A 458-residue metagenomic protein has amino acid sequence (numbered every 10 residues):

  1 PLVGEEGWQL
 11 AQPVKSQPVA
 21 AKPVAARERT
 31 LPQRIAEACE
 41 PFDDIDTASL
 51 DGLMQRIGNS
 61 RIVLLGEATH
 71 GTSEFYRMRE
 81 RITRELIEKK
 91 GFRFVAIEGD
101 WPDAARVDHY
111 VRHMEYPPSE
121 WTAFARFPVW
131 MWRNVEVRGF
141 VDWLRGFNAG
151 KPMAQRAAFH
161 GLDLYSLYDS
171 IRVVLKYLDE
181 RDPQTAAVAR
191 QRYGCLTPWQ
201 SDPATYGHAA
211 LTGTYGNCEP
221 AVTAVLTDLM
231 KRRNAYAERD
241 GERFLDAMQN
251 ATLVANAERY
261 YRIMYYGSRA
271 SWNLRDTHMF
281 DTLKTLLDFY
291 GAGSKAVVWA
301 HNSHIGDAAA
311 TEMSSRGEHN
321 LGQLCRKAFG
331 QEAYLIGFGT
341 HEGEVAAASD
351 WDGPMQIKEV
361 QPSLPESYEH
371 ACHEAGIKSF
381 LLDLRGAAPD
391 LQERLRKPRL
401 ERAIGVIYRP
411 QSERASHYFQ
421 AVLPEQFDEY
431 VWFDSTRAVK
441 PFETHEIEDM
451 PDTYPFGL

Functional and structural regions predicted by a protein language model:
L2-L458: Structured catalytic-domain cores with a bias toward divalent-metal coordination
